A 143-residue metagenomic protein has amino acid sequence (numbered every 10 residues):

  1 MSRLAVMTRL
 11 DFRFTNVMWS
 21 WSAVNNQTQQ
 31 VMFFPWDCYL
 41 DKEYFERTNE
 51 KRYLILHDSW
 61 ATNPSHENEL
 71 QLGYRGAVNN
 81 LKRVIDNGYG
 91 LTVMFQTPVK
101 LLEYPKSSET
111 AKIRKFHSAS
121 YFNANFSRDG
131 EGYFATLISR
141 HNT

Functional and structural regions predicted by a protein language model:
M1-T143: Short helix-coil boundary/hinge micro-motifs
